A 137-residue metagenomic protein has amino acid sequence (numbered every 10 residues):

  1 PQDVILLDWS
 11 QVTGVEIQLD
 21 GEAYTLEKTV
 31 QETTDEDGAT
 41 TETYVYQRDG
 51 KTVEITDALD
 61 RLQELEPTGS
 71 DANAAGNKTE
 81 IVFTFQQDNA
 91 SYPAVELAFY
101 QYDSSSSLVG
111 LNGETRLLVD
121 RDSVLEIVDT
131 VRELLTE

Functional and structural regions predicted by a protein language model:
P1-E137: Secondary-structure "cap/kink" motif recognition
